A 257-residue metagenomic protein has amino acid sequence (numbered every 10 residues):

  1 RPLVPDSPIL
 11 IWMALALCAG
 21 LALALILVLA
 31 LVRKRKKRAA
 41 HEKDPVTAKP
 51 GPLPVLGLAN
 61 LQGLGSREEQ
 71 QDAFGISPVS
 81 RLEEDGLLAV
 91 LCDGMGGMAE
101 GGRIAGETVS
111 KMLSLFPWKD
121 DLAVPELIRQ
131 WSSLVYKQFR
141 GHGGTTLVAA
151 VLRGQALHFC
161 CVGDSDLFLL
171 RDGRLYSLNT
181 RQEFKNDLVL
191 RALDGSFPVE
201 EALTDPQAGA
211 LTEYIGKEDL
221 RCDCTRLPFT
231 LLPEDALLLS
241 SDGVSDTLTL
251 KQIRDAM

Functional and structural regions predicted by a protein language model:
P2-M257: PP2C/PPM-type serine/threonine phosphatase catalytic domain
